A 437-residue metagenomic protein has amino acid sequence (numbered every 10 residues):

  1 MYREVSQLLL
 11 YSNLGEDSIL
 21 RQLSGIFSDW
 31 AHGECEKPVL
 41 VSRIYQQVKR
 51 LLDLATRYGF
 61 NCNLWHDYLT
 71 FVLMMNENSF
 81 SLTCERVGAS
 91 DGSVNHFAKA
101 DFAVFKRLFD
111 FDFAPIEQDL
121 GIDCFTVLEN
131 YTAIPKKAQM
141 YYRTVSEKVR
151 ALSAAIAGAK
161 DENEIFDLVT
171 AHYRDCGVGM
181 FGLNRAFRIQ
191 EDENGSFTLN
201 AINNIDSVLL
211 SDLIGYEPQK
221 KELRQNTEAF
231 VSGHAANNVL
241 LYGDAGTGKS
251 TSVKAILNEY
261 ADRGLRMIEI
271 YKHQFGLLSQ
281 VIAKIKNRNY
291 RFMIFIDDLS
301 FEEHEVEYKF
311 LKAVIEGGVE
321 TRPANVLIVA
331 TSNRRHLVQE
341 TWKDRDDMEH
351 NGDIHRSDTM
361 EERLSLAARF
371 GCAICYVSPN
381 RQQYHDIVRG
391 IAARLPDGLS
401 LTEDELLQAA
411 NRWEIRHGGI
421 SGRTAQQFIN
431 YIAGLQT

Functional and structural regions predicted by a protein language model:
M1-I214, P218: AAA+ P-loop ATPase mechanoenzymes
I205-V239: Pre-Walker A (pre-P-loop) alpha-helix and adjacent loop at the N terminus of AAA/AAA+ ATPase modules, a conserved
H234-V253: Walker A/P-loop nucleotide-binding motif
N258-F292, S300-H304: AAA+/P-loop NTPase substrate/partner-engagement loops
H273-G276, L299-E302, I328, S332-V338 (+1 more regions): Conserved nucleotide-binding/hydrolysis micro-motifs of P-loop NTPases
E302-G352: Conserved catalytic/switch belt of AAA+ P-loop NTPases
E349-L364, G371-H385: Conserved AAA+ ATPase "SRH/arginine-finger" region at the nucleotide-binding site
A373, V377-T437: C-terminal alpha-helical "lid" subdomain
